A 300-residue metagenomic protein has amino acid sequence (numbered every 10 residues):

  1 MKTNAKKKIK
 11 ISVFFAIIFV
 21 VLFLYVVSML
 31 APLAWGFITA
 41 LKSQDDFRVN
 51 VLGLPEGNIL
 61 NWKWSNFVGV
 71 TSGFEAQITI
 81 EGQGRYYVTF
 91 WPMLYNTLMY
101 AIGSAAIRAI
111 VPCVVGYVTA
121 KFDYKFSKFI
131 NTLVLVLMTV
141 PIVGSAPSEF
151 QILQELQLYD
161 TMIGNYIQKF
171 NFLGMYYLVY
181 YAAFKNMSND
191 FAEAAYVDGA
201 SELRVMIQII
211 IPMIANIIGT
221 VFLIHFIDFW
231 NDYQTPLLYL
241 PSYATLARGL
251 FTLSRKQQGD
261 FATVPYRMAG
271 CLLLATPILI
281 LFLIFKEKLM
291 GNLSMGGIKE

Functional and structural regions predicted by a protein language model:
K2-E300: A structural signal for multi-pass alpha-helical bundles of membrane permease subunits that mediate small-molecule
